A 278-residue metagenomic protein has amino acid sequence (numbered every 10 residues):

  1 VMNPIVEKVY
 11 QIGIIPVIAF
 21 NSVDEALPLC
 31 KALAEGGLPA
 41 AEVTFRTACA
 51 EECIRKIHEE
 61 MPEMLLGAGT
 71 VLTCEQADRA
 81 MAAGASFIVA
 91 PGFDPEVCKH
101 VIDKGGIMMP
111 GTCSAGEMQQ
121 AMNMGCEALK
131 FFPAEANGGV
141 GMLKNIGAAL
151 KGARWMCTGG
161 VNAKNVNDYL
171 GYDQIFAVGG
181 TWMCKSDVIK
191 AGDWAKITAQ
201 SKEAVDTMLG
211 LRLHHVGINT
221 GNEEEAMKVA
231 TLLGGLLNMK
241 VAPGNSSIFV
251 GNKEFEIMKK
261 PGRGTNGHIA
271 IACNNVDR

Functional and structural regions predicted by a protein language model:
M2-A83, D103, G152, A191-D206 (+1 more regions): Conserved N-terminal beta1-alpha1 strand-loop-helix module at the mouth
I5-A19, V205-A230, G264-I271: N-terminal beta-strand motif that seeds the catalytic metal site of vicinal oxygen chelate
V17-A19, A40-T47, M64-L72, A85-F93 (+5 more regions): Catalytic beta/alpha-barrel core
L29, T73-A83, G116-M124, G141 (+1 more regions): Catalytic cores of alpha/beta
A34-P39, E60-M64, A82-I88, D103-M109 (+3 more regions): Glycine-enriched alpha-helix->loop->beta-strand junction motifs that scaffold or abut catalytic
R46-A48, G217-E256, D277: Core segments of cupin and vicinal oxygen chelate
A68-G69, C157-V161, V178-T181: Glycine-rich beta-strand-to-loop/alpha-helix junction loops that act as flexible
F87-V97, K130-V140, Q174-I197: Glycine-rich phosphate-binding active-site loops on the catalytic face of alpha/beta enzymes
